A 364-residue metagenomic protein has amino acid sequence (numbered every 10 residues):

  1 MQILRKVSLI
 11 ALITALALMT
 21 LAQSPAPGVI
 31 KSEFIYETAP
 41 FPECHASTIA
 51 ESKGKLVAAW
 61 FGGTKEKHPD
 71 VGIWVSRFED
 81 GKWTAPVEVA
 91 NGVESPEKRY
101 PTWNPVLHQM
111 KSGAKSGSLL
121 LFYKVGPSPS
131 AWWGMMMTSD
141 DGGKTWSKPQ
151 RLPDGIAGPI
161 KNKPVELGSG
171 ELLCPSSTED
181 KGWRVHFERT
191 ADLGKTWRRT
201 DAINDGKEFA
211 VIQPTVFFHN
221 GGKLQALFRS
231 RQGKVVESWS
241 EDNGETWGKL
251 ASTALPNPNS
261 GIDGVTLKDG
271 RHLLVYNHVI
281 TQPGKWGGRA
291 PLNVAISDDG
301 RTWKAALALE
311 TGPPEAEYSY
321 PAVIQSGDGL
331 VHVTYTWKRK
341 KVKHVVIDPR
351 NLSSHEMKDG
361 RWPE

Functional and structural regions predicted by a protein language model:
M1-L4: N-terminal secretory signal peptides that target proteins for export/translocation
S8-M19: Bacterial N-terminal signal peptides
S24-E364: Asp-box/BNR beta-propeller blade signature and adjacent active/binding-site loops in extracellular glycan-interacting
